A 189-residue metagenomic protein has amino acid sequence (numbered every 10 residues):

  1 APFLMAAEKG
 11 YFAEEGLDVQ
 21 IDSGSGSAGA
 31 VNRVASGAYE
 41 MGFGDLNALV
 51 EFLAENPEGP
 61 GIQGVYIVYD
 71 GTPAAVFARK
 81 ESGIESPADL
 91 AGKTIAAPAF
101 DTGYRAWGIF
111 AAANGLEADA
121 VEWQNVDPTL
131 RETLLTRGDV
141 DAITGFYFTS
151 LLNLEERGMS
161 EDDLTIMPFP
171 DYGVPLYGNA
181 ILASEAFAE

Functional and structural regions predicted by a protein language model:
A1, Y69-F77, P98-F110, T129 (+2 more regions): Extracytoplasmic ligand-binding site segments that recognize negatively charged/polar headgroups
P2-A6, D22-Q63, T72-E85, Y104-G108 (+2 more regions): Pocket-flanking alpha-helical
M5-L17, N56-E58, Y104-Q124, D139 (+1 more regions): Ligand-binding cleft/hinge of the Venus flytrap
D18-G26, F43, A118-P128, I166-P168: Short beta-strand-to-loop elements that line the ligand-binding cleft of bilobed periplasmic-binding protein-like
G24, F43-G44, I67, A97 (+2 more regions): Short beta-strand and adjacent tight-turn residues that come in two discontinuous sequence segments and form the edges
N47, L130-T133, D139-E189: Pocket-lining segment of extracytoplasmic ligand-binding domains
R79-T94, E185-E189: Flexible hinge/capping segments at coil-to-helix
A88-D101, D141: Short loop->beta-strand "edge-of-pocket" segments that line small-molecule binding or catalytic clefts across diverse
